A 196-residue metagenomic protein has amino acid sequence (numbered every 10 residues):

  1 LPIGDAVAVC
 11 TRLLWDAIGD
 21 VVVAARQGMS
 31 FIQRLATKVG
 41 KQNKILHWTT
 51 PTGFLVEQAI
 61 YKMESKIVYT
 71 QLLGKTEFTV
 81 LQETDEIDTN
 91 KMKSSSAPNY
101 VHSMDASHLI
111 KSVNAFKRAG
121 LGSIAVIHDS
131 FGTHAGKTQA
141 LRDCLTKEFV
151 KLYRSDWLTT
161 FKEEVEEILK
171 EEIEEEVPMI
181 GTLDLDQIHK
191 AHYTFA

Functional and structural regions predicted by a protein language model:
L1-A196: Conserved catalytic core of nucleotide polymerization and phosphodiester-bond processing enzymes
